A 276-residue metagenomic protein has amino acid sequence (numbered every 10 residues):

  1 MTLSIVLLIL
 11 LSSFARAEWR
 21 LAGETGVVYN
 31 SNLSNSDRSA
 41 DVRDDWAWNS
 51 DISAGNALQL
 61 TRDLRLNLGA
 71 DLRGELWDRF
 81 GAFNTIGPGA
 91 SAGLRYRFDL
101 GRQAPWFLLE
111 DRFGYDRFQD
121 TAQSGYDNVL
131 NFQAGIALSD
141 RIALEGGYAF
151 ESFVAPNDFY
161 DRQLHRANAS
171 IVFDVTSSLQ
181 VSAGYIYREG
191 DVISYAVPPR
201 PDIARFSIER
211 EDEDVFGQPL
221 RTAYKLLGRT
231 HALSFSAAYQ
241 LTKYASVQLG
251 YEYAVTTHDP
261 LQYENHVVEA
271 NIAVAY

Functional and structural regions predicted by a protein language model:
T25-L33, L58, L72-D78, F98 (+6 more regions): Transmembrane beta-strands of outer-membrane beta-barrel pores
Y29-D51, F80: Surface-exposed strand-loop-strand hairpins of Gram-negative outer-membrane beta-barrel proteins
D37-V42, L76-A82, Y115-D120, V129-N131 (+4 more regions): Extracellular loop and loop/strand-boundary signature of outer-membrane beta-barrel proteins
D44-S50, A82-A90, S124-L130, S152 (+3 more regions): Residues that define the transmembrane beta-barrel architecture of outer-membrane proteins
A54-L58, L94-F98, A134-I136, D140 (+5 more regions): Residue-level signature of outer-membrane beta-barrel architecture
R62-L66, D99-F107, L138-G146, S177-A183 (+2 more regions): Repeated loop/turn-to-beta-strand initiation elements of outer-membrane beta-barrel proteins
D127-Q218: Detector for outer-membrane/organellar transmembrane beta-barrel domains, recognizing the amphipathic beta-strand
Y239, E264-Y276: Outer-membrane beta-barrel "beta-signal"
